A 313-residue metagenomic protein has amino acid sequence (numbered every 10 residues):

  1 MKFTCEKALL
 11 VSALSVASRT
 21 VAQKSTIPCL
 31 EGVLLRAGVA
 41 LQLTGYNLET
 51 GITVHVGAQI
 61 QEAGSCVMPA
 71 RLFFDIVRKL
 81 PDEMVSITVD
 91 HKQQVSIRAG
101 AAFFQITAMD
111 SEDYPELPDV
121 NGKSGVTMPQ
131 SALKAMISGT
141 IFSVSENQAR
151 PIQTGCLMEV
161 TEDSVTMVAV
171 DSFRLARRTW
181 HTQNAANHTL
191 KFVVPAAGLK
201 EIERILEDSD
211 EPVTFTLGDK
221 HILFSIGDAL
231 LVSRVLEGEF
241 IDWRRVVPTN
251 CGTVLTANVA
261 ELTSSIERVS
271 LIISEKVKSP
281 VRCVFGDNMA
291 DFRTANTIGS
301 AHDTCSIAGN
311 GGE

Functional and structural regions predicted by a protein language model:
M1-E313: Structural preference for solvent-exposed beta-strand-turn elements and adjacent flexible terminal/loop segments within
